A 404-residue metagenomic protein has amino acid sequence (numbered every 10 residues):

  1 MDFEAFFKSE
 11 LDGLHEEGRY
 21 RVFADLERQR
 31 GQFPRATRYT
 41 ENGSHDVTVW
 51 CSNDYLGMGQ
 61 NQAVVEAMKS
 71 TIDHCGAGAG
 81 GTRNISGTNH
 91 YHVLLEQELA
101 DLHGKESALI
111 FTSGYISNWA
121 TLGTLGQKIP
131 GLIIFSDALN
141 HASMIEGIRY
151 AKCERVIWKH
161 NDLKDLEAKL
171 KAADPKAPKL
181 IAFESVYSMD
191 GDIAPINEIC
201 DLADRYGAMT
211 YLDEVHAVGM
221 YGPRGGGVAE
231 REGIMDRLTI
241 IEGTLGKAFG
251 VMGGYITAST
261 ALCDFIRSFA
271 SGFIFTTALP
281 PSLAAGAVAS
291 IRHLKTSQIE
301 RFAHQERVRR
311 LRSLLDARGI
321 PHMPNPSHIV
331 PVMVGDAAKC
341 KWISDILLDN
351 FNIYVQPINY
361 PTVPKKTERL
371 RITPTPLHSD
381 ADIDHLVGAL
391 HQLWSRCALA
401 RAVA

Functional and structural regions predicted by a protein language model:
D2-E4, D12-C75, A208: N-terminal "arm"/small-domain region of PLP-dependent enzymes with the aminotransferase-like
D54, V156, H160-L212: Active-site phosphate-binding strand-loop segment of PLP-dependent enzymes
M58, Q62, E66-S70, H74 (+3 more regions): PLP-dependent enzyme catalytic core of the Aspartate aminotransferase-like
V65-S113: Conserved N-terminal alpha-helix of the aminotransferase class I/II PLP-enzyme fold
L122-A142: Conserved PLP-anchoring active-site segment centered on the Schiff-base-forming lysine
G207, E214, G227-L245, D264 (+1 more regions): Conserved active-site segment immediately N-terminal to the catalytic lysine that forms the internal aldimine
E242, A248-L315, I320-M323: PLP-dependent aminotransferase class I/II
R301-R312, D316-N352, K366-T367, P374-P376: Conserved PLP-binding catalytic core of the aspartate aminotransferase-like
